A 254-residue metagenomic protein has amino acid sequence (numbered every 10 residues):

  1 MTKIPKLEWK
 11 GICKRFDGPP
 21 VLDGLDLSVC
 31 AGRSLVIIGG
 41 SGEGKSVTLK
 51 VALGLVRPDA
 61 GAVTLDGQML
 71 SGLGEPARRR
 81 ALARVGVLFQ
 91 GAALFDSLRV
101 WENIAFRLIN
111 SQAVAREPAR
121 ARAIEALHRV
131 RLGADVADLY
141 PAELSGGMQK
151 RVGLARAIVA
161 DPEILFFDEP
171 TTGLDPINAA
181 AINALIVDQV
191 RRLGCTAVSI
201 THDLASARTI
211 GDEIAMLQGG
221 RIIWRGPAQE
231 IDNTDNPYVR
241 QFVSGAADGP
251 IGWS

Functional and structural regions predicted by a protein language model:
L53: Helix-to-loop junction immediately C-terminal to a conserved catalytic motif
L70-G86, N110, I231-T234: ABC ATPase NBD coupling module
S97-F106: Short coil-to-helix segment of the ABC ATPase nucleotide-binding domain corresponding to the Q-loop/switch region
E117-D135: Conserved ABC ATPase "signature" region
Y140-L144, M148: Conserved ABC ATPase signature
D161: Conserved catalytic motifs of ABC-family nucleotide-binding domains
L165-D168: Catalytic Walker B motif of ABC-type/P-loop ATPase nucleotide-binding domains
